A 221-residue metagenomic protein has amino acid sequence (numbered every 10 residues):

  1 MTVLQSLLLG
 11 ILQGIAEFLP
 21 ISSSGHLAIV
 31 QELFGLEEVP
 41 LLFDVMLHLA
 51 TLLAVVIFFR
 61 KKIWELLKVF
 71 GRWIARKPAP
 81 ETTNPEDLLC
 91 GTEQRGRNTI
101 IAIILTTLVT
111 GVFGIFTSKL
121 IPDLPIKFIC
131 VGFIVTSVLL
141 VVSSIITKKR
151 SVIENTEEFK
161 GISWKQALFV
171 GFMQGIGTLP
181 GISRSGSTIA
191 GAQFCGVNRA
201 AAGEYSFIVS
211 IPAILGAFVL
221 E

Functional and structural regions predicted by a protein language model:
M1-E221: Multi-pass membrane proteins that catalyze or facilitate reactions on polyprenyl-/lipid-phosphate substrates and their
